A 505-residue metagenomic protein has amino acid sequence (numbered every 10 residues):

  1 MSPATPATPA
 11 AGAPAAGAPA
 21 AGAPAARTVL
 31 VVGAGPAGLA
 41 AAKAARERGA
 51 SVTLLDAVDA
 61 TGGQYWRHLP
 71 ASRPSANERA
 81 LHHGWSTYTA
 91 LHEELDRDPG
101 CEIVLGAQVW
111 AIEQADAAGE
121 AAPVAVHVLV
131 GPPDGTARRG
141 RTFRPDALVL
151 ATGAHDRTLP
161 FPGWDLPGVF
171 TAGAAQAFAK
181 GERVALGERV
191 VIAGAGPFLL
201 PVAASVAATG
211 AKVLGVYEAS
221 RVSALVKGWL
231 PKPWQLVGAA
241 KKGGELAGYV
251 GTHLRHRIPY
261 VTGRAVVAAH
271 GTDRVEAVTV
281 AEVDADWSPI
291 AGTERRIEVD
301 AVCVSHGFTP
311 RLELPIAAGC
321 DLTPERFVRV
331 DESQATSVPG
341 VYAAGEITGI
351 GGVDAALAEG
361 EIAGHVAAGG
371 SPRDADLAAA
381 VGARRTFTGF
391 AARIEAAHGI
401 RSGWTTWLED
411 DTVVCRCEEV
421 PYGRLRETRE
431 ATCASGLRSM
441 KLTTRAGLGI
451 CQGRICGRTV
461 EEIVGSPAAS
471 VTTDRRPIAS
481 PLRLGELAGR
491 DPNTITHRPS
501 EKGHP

Functional and structural regions predicted by a protein language model:
P3, R27-A90, E94, L199-A240 (+2 more regions): Beta1-alpha1 glycine-rich phosphate/pyrophosphate-binding loop at the start of Rossmann-like nucleotide-binding domains
R27, T136-A147, I290-D300: Core beta-strand elements of the Rossmann-like FAD/NAD(P) dinucleotide-binding domain in flavoenzyme oxidoreductases
V32, F143-G153, E298-H306: Short hydrophobic core segments
A90, L95-V130, T209-H306, P310-R311: A Rossmann-like FAD-binding core segment of flavoenzymes
T152-V191, G196-V202, P324-E332: Glycine-rich dinucleotide-binding loop and its adjacent helix/turn
T171-A179, A301-G351, A380: FAD-site-proximal beta/loop scaffold in flavoenzymes
A335, A368-T406: Active-site-proximal substrate-binding core of FAD-dependent oxidoreductases
A344-A380: A conserved FAD-binding loop/helix module that cradles the flavin
